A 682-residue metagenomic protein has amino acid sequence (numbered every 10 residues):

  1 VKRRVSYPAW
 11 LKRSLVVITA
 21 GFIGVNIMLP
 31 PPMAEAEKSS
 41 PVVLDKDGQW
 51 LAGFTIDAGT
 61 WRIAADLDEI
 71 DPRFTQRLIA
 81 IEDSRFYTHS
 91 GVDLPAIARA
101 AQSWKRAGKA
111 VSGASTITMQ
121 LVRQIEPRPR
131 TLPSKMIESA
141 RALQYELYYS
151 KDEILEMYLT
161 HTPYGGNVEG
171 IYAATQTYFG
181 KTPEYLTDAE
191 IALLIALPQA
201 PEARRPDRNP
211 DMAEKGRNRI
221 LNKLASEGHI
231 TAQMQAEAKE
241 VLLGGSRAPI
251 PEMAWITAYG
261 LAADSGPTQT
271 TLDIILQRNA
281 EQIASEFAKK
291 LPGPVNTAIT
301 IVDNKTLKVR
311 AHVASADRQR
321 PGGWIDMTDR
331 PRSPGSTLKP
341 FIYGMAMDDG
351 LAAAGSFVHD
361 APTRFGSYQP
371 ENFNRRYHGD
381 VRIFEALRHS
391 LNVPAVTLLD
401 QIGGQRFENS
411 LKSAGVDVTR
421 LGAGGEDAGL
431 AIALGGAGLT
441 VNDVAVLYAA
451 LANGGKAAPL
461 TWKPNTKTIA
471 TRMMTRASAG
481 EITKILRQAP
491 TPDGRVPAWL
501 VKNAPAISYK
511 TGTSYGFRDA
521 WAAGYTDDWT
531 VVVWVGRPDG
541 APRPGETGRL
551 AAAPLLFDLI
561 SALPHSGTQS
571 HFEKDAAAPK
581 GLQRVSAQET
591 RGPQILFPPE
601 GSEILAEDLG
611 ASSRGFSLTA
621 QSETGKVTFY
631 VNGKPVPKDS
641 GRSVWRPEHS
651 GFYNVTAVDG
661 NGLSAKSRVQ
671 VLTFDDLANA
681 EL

Functional and structural regions predicted by a protein language model:
V1, I23, I230, A238 (+2 more regions): Soluble, non-transmembrane domains of envelope/secretory-pathway proteins that act on or interact with carbohydrate
K2-G293, N304, K308-R310, S315 (+2 more regions): Juxtamembrane regions of bacterial inner-membrane/periplasmic proteins, predominantly the peptidoglycan biogenesis
K38-S40, N296-I299, N503, R518-A520 (+1 more regions): Short loop/turn microsegments at loop-to-beta-strand junctions
G48, L78, L121, I154 (+15 more regions): Residue-level preference for non-acidic, small/hydrophobic
Q49-I63, A173, E202-P206, A258-D264 (+7 more regions): Short pre-catalytic segments that frame enzyme active sites
E82, F86, K105, I125 (+15 more regions): A generic secondary-structure signal for well-formed alpha-helical elements
R106-R130, E184, S246-G260, A352-E408 (+3 more regions): Conserved catalytic neighborhood of penicillin-recognizing serine enzymes
T270-L291, T300-I301, H312, Q319-T328 (+3 more regions): A penicillin-recognizing enzyme superfamily signal
